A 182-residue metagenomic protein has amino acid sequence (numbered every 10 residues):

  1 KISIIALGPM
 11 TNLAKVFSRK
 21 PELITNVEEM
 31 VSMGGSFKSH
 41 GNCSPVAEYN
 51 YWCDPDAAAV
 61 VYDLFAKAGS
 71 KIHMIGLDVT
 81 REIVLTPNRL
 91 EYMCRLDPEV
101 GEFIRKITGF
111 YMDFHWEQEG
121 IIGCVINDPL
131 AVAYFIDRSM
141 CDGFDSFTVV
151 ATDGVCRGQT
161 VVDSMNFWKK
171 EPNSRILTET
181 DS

Functional and structural regions predicted by a protein language model:
K1-E82, P87: Active-site histidine-anchored catalytic micro-motif
W52-D56, G69-S182: Conformational coupling and interaction surfaces
